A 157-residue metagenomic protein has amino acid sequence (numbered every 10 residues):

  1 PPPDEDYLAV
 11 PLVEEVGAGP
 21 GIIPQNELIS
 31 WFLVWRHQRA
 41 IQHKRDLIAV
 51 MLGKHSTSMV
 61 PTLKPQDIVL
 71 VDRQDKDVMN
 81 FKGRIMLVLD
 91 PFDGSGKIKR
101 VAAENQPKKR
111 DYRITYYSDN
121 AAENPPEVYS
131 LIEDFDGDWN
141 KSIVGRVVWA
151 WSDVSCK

Functional and structural regions predicted by a protein language model:
P1-P65, D75-M79, F92, Q106-R110 (+2 more regions): Short, positionally conserved secondary-structure boundary motifs
L47-M51, L70, I98: Generic alpha-helical hydrophobic packing signal
K54, V88-F92, S118-A121: Short acidic, glycine-rich loop/turn motifs
Q66-I68, R84-I85: Structural motif
L70-V71, Y116: Short hydrophobic-aromatic micro-motifs
V71-R73, L89-D90: Residue-level recognition of conserved beta-strand edge/terminus positions
F81-Q106: Short, compositionally biased
K99-S152: Glycine- and charge-enriched low-complexity intrinsically disordered segments
